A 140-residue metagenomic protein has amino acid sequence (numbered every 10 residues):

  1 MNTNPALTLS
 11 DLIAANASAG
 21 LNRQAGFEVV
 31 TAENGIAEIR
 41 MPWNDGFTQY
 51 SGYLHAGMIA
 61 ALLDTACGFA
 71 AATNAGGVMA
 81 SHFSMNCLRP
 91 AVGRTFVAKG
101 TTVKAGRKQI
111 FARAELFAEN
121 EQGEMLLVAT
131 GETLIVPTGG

Functional and structural regions predicted by a protein language model:
M1-R40: Non-catalytic linker/capping segments at the edges of enzyme domains
N2-P5, A91-G93, V97, V103-G140: HotDog/MaoC-like acyl-thioester-processing domains
N22, R40-D64: Hot-dog-fold acyl-thioester-processing enzymes
R23-A25, G35-A37, G77-F83, R94 (+2 more regions): A generic structural signal for short beta-strands and their flanking turns/coil linkers
M41-W43, C87, I135-P137: Hydrophobic residues in beta-strands and at strand termini
G68-V97, T102: Hydrophobic beta-strand-centered segment that forms part of the acyl-chain substrate-binding groove
